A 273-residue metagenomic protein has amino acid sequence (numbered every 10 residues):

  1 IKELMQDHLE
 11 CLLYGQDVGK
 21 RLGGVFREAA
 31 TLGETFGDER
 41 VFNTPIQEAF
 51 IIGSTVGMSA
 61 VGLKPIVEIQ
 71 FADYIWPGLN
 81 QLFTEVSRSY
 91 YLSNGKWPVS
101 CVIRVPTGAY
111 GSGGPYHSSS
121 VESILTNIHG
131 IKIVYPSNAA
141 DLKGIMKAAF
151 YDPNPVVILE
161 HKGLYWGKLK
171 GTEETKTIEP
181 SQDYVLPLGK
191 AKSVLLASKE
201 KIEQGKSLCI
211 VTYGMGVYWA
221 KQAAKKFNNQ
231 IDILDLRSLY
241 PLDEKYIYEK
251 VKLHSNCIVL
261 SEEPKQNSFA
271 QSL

Functional and structural regions predicted by a protein language model:
I1-L159, G163-W166: Thiamine diphosphate
G19, F26-T35, K96-V99, K162-G163 (+1 more regions): Thiamine diphosphate
